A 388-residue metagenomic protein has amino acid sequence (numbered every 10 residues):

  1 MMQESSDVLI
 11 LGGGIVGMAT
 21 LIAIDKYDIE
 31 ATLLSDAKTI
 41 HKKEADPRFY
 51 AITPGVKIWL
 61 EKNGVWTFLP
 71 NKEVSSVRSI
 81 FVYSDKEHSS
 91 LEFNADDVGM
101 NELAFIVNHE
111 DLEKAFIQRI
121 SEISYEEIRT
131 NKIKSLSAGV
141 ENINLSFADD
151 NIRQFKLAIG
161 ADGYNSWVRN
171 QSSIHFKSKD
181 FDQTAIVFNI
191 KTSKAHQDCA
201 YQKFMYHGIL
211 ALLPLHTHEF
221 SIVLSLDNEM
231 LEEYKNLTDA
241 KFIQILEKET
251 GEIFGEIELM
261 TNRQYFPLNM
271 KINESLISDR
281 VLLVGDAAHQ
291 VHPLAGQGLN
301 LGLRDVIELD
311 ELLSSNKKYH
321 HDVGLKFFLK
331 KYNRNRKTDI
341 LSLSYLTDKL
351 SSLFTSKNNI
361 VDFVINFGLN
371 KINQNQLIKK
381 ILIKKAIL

Functional and structural regions predicted by a protein language model:
S6-L33: N-terminal Rossmann-like FAD-binding beta1-loop-alpha1 element of flavoenzymes
V16, T39, N165: Conserved Rossmann-like nucleotide-cofactor binding loop
D25-P47: Glycine-rich FAD pyrophosphate-binding loop
R48-P70: N-terminal glycine-rich dinucleotide-binding loop that anchors FAD/FMN and/or NAD(P) in oxidoreductases
L60, N151-Q154, A158-E256, R263: Conserved FAD-binding catalytic core of PHBH/FMO-like flavoproteins
E61, W66, V74-Q171, K179-T184: Conserved N-terminal helical subregion
E232, N236-F327: FAD/FMN-dependent oxidoreductases across multiple families
E311-L388: C-terminal helical "tail/cap" subdomain of flavin- and related membrane-associated enzymes
